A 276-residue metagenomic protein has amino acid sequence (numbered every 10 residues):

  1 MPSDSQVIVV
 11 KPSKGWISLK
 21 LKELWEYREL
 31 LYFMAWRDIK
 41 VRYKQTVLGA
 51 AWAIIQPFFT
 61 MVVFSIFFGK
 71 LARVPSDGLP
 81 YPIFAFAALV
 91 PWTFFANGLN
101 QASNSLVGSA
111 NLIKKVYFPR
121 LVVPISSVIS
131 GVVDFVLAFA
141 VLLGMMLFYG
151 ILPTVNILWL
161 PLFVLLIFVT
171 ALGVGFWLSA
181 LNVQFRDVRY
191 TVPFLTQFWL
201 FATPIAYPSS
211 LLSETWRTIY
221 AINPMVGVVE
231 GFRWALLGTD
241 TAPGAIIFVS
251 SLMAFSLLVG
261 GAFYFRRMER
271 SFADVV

Functional and structural regions predicted by a protein language model:
M1-V276: Hydrophobic transmembrane alpha-helices and immediately adjacent juxtamembrane helices of multi-pass inner-membrane
